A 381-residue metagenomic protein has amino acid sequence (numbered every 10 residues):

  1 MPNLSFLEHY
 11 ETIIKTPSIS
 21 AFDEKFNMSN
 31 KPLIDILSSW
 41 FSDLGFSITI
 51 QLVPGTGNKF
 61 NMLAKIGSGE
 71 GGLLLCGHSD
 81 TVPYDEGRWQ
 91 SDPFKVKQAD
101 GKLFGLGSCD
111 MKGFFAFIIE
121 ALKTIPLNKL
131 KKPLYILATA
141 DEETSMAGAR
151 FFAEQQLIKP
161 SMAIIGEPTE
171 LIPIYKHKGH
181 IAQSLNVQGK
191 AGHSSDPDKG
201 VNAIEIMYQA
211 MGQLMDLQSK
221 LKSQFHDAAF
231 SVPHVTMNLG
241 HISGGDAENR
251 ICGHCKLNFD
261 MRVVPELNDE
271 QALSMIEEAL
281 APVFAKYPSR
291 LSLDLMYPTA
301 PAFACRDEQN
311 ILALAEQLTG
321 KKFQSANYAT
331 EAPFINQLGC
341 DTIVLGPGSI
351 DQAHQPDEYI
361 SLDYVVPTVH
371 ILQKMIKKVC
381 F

Functional and structural regions predicted by a protein language model:
M1, P32, G55, A182-F381: Metal-dependent amide/peptide-bond hydrolase catalytic core, centered on the "pita-bread" metallohydrolase fold
M1-F104, L127-L130: Acidic/His- and Gly-rich active-site-bordering loop/insert found across diverse amide/peptide-bond hydrolases
P17, F41, E167, M207 (+1 more regions): Residue-level signal for inorganic ion chemistry
Y84-A99, P160, Y175-N186: Acidic-glycine-rich active-site phosphate/pyrophosphate-binding loop
A99-G101, A121-I136, L214-Q224, D363 (+1 more regions): Phosphate-handling active-site elements
G101-F117, H193: Glycine/serine-rich anion-binding loops at beta->alpha junctions that coordinate negatively charged ligand groups
M111-A182: Acidic/histidine-rich catalytic neighborhood of metal-dependent amide-processing enzymes
